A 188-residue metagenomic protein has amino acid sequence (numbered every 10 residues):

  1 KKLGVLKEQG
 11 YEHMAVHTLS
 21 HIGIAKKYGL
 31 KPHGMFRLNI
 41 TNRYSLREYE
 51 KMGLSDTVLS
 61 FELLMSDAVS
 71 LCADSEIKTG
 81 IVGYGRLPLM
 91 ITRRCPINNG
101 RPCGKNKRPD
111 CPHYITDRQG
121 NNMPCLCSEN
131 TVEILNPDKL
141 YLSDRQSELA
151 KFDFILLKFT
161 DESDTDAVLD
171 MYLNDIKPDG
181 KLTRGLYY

Functional and structural regions predicted by a protein language model:
K1-E48, M52-Y188: Active-site pocket-lining/capping segments in soluble small-molecule metabolic enzymes
